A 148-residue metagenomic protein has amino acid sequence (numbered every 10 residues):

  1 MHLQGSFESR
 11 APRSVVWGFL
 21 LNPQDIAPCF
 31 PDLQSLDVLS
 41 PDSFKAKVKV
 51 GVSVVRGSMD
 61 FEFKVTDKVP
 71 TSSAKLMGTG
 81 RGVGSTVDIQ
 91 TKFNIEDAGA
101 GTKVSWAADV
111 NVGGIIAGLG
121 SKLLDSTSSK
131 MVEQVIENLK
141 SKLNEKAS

Functional and structural regions predicted by a protein language model:
M1-K49, E145-S148: Hydrophobic ligand-binding cavity/cleft-lining segments
M1-Q4, D109-G118: A short small-residue
V16, L20, I26, V65 (+2 more regions): Hydrophobic pocket/interface hotspot
A27-C29, S35-D42, S53-S105, D109-N111 (+1 more regions): Hydrophobic-ligand binding "helix-grip"
G51-R56, I116-L119: Flexible, membrane-facing loop/turn or short amphipathic-helix motifs that contact lipid bilayers or gate lipid-binding
G113-S148: A conserved amphipathic terminal alpha-helix motif
